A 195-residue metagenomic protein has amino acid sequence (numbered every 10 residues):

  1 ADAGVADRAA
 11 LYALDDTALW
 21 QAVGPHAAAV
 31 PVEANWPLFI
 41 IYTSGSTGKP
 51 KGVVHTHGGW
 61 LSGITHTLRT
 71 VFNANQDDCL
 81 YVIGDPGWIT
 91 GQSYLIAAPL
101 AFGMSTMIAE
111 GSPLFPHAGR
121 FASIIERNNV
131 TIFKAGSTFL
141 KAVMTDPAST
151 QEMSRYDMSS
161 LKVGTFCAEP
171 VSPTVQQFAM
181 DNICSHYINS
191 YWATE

Functional and structural regions predicted by a protein language model:
A1, L11-D16, G52-V54, S105-P113 (+1 more regions): Short beta-strand->loop structural element characteristic of the AMP-binding/adenylate-forming
A1-A34, A148: ANL superfamily adenylate-forming
A9, L80, A97, A101-M104 (+2 more regions): Gly/Ser/Thr-rich phosphate-binding loop
P31, L38-S62: Conserved AMP-binding A3 loop
P31, N35, I40, T65-H66 (+8 more regions): Ligand-binding pocket scaffold of soluble enzyme catalytic domains
I40, V53-T56, I83, I89 (+4 more regions): Generic beta-strand/beta-sheet core signal
I41, G58, S62, H66 (+5 more regions): Feature representing long, continuous alpha-helical segments
L61-C79, I83-T131, T145-Q151: Conserved AMP-binding/adenylation subdomain of ANL enzymes
